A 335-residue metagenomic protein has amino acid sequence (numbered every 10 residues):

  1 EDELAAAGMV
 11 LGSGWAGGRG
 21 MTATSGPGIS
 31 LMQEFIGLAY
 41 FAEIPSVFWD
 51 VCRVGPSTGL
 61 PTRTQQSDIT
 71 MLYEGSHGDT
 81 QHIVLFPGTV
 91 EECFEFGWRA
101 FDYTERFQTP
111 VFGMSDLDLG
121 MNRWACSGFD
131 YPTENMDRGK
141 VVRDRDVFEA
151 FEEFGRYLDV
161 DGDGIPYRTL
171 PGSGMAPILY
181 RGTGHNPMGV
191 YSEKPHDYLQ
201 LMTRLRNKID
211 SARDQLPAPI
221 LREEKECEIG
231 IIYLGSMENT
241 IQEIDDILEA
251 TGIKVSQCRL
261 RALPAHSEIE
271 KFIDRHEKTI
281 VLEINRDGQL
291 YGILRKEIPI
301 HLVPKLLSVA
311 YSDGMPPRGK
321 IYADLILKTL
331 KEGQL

Functional and structural regions predicted by a protein language model:
E1-E74, I83-T104, A250: Thiamine diphosphate
A23, D79, Q257-C258: A generic, residue-level signal for flexible/boundary positions that often mark functional hotspots
M71-G78, I298-H301: Short, conserved catalytic or adaptor-binding loops enriched in Gly and charged residues
G78-D79, K225: Short glycine-enriched loop/turn motifs at secondary-structure junctions
F96, F101-L335: Flexible, low-complexity linker and terminal segments
